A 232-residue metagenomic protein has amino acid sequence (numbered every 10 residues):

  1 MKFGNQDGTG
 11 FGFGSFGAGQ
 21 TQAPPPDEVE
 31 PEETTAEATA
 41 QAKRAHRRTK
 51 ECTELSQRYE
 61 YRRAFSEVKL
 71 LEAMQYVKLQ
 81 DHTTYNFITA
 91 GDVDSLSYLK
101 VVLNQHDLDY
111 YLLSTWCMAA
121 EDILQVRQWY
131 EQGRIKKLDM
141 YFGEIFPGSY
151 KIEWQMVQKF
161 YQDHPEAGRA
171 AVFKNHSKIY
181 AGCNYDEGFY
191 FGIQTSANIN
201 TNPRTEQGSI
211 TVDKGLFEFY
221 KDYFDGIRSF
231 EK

Functional and structural regions predicted by a protein language model:
M1-K232: PLD/PLD-like phosphodiesterase catalytic module centered on the HKD motif
